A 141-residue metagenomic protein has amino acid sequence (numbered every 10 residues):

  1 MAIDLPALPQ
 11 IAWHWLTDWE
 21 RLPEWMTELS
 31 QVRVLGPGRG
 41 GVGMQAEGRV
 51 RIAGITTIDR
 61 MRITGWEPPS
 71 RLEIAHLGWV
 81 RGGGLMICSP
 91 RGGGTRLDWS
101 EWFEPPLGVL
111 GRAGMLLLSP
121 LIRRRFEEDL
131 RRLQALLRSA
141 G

Functional and structural regions predicted by a protein language model:
M1-G36, G41, A135, G141: Hydrophobic ligand-binding cavity/cleft-lining segments
M1-I3, V34, D59-G65, G83-P90 (+1 more regions): Hydrophobic/aromatic beta-strand elements that line small-molecule binding cavities or substrate pockets in beta-rich
L5, V50, E101-F103: Hydrophobic beta-strand positions in extracellular immunoglobulin-like domains
L8, R39, P68-P69, W79 (+1 more regions): Short strand-connecting beta-turns/loops that link adjacent beta-strands
Q10-H14, E24, G65, S89-G93 (+2 more regions): Replace "anionic and nucleotidyl ligands
A12-L16, L22, A46, I63 (+3 more regions): Hydrophobic pocket/interface hotspot
E20-I58, W66-R71: Short beta-edge strand/loop motif at the mouth of beta-sheet-based domains
E73-E128, L133: Beta-strand/loop substructures that line and gate deep hydrophobic ligand-binding cavities in soluble
